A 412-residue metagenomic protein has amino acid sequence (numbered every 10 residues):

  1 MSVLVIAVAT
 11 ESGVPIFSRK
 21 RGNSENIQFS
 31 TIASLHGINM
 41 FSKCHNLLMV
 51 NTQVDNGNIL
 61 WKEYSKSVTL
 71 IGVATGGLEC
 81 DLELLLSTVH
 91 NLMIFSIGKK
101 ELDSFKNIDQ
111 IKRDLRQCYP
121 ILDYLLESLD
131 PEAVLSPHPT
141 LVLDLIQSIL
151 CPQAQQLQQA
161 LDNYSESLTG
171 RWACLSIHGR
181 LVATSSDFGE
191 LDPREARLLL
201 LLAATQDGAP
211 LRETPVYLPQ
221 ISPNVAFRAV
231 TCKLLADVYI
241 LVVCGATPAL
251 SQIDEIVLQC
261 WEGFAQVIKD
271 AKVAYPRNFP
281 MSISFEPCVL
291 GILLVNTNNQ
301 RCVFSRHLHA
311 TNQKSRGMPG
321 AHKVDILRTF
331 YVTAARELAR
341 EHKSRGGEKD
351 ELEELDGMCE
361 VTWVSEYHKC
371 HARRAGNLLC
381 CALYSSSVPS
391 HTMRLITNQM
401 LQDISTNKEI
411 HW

Functional and structural regions predicted by a protein language model:
M1-W412: Intrinsically disordered, Ser/Thr-rich regulatory regions of eukaryotic membrane-trafficking proteins
